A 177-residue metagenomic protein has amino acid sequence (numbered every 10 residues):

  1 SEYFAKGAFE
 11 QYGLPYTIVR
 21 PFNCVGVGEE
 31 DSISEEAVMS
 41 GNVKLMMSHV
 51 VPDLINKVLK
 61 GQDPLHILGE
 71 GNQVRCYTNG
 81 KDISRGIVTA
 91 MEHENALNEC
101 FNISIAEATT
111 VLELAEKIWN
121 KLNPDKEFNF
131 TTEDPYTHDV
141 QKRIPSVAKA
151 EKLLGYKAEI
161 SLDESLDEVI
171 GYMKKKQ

Functional and structural regions predicted by a protein language model:
S1-A8, V50, L54, L114 (+1 more regions): Hydrophobic alpha-helix immediately C-terminal to the catalytic Tyr-X-X-X-Lys motif of short-chain
S1-E35, A90, V111, Y156 (+3 more regions): N-terminal Rossmann-like NAD(P)+-binding domain of SDR-like oxidoreductases, especially those catalyzing
Y12-L14, C24-D53, K60-L65, G80-K81 (+4 more regions): Glycine/proline-rich active-site loop of Rossmann-fold NAD(P)-dependent oxidoreductases
I18-P21, M47-P52, G71, C76-S84 (+6 more regions): Conserved loop-to-helix N-cap of the C-terminal "lid" that shapes the substrate pocket in Rossmann-like
L54, V58, I87-M91, A115-I118 (+1 more regions): Hydrophobic "lid"/C-terminal helical patch of Rossmann-like NAD(P)-dependent dehydrogenase/epimerase domains
E70, N98-F101, T109-E116, N123-K142: C-terminal "lid/loop" region of Rossmann-like NAD(P)-dependent oxidoreductases
M91-N95, L122, M173-Q177: Short, hydrophobic alpha-helical segments
A148-K149, L162-Q177: Amphipathic terminal alpha-helices
